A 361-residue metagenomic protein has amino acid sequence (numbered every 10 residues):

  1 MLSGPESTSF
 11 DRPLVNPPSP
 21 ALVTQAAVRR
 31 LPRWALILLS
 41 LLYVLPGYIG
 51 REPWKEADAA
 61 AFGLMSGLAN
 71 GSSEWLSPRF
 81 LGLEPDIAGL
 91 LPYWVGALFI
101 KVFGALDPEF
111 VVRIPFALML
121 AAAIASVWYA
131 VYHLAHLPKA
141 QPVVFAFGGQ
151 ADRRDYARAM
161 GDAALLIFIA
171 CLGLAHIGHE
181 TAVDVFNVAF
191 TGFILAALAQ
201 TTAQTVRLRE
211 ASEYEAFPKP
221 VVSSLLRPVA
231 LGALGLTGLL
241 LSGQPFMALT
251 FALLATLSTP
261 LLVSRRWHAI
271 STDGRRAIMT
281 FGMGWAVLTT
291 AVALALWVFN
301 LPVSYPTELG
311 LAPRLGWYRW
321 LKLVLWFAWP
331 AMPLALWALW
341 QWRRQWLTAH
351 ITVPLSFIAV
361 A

Functional and structural regions predicted by a protein language model:
M1-L45, R266-W267, D273-A286: Start-transfer (signal-anchor) and selected internal transmembrane alpha helices of multi-pass inner/ER membrane
A61-I87, L91, L98: Extracytosolic helix-loop segments that constitute the early lumenal/periplasmic catalytic or substrate-binding loops
A61-N70, Q200-T205, S212-A361: Transmembrane-lumen/periplasm boundary regions of multi-pass, lipid-linked membrane glycan transferases
V95-I114: Juxtamembrane segments of multi-pass membrane glycosylation machinery that transfer sugars from lipid-linked donors
I114-R153, A170, F193: Transmembrane-helix motifs of polytopic, lipid-linked glycan transferases
S126, G173, N187-R209: Specific aromatic-rich, kink-prone transmembrane helix
A164-I169: Short helix- or helix-capping micro-motifs that position conserved polar/aromatic residues at function-defining sites
G173-F186, Q244-A248: Short acidic/glycine- and proline-prone juxtamembrane loop motifs at membrane-interface regions of multi-pass membrane
